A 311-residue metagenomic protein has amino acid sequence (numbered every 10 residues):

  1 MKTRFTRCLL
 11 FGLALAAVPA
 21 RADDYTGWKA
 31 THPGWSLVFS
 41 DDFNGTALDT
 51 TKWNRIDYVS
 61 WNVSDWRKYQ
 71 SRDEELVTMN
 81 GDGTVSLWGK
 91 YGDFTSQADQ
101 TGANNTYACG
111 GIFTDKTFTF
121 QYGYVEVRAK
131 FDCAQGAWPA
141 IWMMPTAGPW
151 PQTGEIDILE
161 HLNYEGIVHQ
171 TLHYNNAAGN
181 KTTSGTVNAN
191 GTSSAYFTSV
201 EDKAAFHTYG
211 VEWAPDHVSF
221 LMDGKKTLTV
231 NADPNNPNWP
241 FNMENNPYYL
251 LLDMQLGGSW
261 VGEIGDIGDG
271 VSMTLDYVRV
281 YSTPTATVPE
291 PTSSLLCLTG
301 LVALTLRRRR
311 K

Functional and structural regions predicted by a protein language model:
M1-L9, T292: Bacterial N-terminal signal peptides that target proteins for export
C8-A17: Bacterial N-terminal signal peptides
L10, Q121, L298: Short glycine/serine/threonine-biased micro-segments
A14, R128, G210, V302-A303: Short, well-ordered alpha-helical packing segments
V18-A22: Sec/Tat signal peptide C-region and signal peptidase I cleavage site
D23-A286: GH16 jelly-roll
P289-R307: A short, hydrophobic C-terminal helix/tail in secreted or cell-surface proteins
R309-K311: C-terminal outer-membrane/trafficking sorting elements
